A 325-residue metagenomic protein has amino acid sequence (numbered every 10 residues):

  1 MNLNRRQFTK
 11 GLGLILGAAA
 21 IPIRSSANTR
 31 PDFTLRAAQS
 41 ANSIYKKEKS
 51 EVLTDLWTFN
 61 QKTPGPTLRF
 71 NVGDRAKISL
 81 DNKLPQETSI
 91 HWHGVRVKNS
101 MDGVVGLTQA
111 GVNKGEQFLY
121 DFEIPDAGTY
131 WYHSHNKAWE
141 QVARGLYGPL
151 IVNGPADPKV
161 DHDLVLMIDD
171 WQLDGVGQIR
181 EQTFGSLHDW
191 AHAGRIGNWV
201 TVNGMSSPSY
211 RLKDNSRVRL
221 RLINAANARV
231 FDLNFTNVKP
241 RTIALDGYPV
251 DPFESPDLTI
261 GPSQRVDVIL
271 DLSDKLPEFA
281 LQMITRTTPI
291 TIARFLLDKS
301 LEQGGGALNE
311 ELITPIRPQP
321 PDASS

Functional and structural regions predicted by a protein language model:
N2-L119, V152-N153, P158-L164, G177 (+3 more regions): N-terminal, post-signal-peptide metal-ligating segments of extracellular/periplasmic oxidoreductases, dominated by
R30, A143-Y147, K159-D163, T288-A293: Short edge beta-strand segments in beta-sheet-rich domains
D81-K83, E123, H135-N136, P155 (+3 more regions): Short, surface-exposed secondary-structure boundary micro-motifs
P85-H91, G128-W131, V230, L276-F279: Short, Lys/Arg- and Gly-enriched loop/turn segments at beta-strand edges
M101-V104, A110-N113, E123, T183-D322: Histidine- and aromatic-rich segments of cupredoxin/plastocyanin-like copper-binding domains
I124-N153: Hydrophobic or amphipathic alpha-helical targeting/insertion segments
V165-Q172: Short Fe-S-cluster ligation motifs
